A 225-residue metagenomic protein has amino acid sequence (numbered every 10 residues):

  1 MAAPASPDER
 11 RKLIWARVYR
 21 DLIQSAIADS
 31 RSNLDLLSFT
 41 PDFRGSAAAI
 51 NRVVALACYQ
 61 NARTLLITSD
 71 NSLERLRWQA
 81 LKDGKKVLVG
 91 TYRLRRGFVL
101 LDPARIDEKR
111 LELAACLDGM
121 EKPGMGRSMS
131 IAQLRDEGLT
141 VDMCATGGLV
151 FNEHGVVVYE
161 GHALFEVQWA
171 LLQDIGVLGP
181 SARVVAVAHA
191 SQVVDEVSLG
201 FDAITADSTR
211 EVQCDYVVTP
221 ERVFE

Functional and structural regions predicted by a protein language model:
A2-G45, A49-R63, R77, K82-L88 (+1 more regions): Surface-exposed, charge/polar-rich loops and edge strands
I67-N71, T91: Structural motif
D70-W78: Basic/polar, acidic-poor N-terminal "presequence/leader" segments that form or can form short amphipathic helices
